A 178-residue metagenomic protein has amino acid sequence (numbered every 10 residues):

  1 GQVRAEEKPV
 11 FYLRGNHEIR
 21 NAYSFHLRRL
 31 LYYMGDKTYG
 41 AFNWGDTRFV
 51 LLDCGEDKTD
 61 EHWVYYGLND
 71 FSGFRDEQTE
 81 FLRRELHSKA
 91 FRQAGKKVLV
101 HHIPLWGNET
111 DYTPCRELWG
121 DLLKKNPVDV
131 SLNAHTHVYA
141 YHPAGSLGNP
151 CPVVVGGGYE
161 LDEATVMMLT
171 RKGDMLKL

Functional and structural regions predicted by a protein language model:
G1-H87, L118-V130, A140-Y159, E163-K172: Extended active-site neighborhood of metal-dependent phosphoesterases/phosphodiesterases
G15-N16, H102, A134-H135: Active-site glycine-centered loops adjacent to acidic/histidine catalytic or metal-binding residues that shape
F49-L51, K96-V100, L132: Structural motif
E61, R92-A94, T110, H142-P143: Extended hydrophobic-aromatic, low-complexity segments
N69, N108-E109: Active-site rim elements
K89-N108: Short acidic, glycine-rich surface-loop motifs adjacent to enzyme active sites
E109-C115: Active-site His/acidic residue clusters
G173-L178: Short, well-ordered strand-loop elements centered on a beta-strand within folded domains, enriched for acidic residues
